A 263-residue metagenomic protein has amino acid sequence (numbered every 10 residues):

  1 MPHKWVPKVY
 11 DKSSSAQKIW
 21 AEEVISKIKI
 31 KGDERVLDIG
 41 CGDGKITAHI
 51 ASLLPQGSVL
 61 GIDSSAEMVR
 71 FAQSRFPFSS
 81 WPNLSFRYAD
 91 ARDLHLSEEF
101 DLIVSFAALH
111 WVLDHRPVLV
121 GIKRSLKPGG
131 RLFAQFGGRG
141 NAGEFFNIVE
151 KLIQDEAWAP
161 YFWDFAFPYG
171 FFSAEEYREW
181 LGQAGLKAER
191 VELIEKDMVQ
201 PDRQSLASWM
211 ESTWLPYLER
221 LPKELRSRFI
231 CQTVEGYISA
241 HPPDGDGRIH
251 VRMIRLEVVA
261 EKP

Functional and structural regions predicted by a protein language model:
M1-E34, K45-H49, M68-F71: Conserved class I S-adenosyl-L-methionine
L37-I39, D43-D93: Class I SAM-dependent methyltransferase SAM/SAH-binding core
R92-I103: A short acidic, Gly/Pro-enriched loop at the edge of an enzyme's catalytic core that lines a small-molecule cofactor
L102-H115: A short SAM/SAH-binding and catalytic strip from SAM-dependent methyltransferases
V112-L113, L126-P128: Helix-to-beta-strand junctions that scaffold the AdoMet/dcAdoMet cofactor pocket in Class I SAM-dependent enzymes
R116, R131-P201: Conserved catalytic/acceptor-binding region of the Class I
A188-G245: C-terminal helical/coil "lid" or tail adjacent to the Rossmann-like core of SAM-dependent
S208, R255-P263: Core SAM-dependent methyltransferase catalytic element
